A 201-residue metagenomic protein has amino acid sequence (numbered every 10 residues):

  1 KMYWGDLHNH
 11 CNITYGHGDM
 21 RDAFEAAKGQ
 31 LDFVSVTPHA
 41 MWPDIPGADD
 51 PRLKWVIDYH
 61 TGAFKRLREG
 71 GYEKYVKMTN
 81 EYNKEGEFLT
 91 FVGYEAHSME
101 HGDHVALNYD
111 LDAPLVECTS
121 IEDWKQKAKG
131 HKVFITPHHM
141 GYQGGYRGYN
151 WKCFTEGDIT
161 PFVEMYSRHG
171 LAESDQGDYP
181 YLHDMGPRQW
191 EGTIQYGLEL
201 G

Functional and structural regions predicted by a protein language model:
K1-G201: Extended, charged catalytic domains and RNA/DNA-binding interfaces, predominantly in divalent-metal-using enzymes
